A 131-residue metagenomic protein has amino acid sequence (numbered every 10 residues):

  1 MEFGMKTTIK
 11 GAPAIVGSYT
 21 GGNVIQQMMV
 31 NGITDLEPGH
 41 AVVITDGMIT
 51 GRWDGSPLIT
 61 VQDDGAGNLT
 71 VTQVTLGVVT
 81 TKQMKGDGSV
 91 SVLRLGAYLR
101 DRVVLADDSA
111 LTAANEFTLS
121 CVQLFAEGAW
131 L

Functional and structural regions predicted by a protein language model:
M1-L131: Surface-exposed, low-hydrophobicity beta-strand/loop segments enriched in small/polar/acidic residues
